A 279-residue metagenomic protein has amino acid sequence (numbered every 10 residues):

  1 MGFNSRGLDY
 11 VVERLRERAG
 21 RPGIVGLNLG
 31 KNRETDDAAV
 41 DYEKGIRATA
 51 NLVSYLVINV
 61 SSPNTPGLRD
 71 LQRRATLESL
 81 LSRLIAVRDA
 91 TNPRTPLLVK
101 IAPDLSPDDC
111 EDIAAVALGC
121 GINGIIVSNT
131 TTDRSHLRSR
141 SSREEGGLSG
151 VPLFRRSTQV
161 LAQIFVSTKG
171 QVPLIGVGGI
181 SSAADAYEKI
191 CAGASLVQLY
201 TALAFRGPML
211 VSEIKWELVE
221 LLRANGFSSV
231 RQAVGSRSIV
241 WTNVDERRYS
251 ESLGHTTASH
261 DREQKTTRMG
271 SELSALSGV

Functional and structural regions predicted by a protein language model:
M1-Y55, S62: Active-site beta->alpha loop and helix N-cap motifs at the rims of alpha/beta catalytic domains
S5-P22, R73-V99, E145-V172, I214-V230: Alpha-helix-loop-beta-strand connector modules within alpha/beta enzyme cores
V11, L27, I58-N59, K100 (+5 more regions): Conserved, mostly hydrophobic/aromatic
K31-E43, R69-D70, T76, L98-G119: Active-site glycine- and acidic-residue-rich loops that bind and position anionic ligands or nucleotide-like cofactors
E43-K44, L105-G119, F165-G170, I180-V197: Catalytic cores of alpha/beta
V60-S62, G124-R134, I180, A186-E213: Glycine-rich phosphate-binding active-site loops on the catalytic face of alpha/beta enzymes
P63-T76, A115-G170, R206: Glycine/Thr-rich beta-alpha phosphate-binding loop at enzyme active sites
I190-C191, F205-N225, Q232-V279: C-terminal extensions of enzymes
